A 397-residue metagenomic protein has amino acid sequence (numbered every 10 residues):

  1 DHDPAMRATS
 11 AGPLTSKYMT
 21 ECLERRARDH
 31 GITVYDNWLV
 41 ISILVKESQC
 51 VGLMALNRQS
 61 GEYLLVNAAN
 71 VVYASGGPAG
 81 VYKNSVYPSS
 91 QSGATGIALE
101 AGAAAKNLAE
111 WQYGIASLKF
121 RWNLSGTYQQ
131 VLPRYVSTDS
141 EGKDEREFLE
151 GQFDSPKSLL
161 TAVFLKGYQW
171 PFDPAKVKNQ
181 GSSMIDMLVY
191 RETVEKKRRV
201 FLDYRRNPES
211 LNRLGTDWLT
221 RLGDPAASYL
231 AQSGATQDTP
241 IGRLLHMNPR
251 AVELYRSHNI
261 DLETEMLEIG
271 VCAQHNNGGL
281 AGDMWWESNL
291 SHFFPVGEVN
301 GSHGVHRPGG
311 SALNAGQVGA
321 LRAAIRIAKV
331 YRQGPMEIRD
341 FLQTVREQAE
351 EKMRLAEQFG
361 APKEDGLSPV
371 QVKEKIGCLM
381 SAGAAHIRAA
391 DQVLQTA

Functional and structural regions predicted by a protein language model:
D1, I41-L44, Y113-R121, I269-N276 (+1 more regions): A glycine-rich phosphate-binding loop feature that marks nucleotide/adenosyl-phosphate handling sites
D1-E62, N67-A69, A74, S117-R121 (+4 more regions): Conserved redox-cofactor binding core of oxidoreductases
G31, Y35-N37, L108, L262-L267 (+1 more regions): Flexible, glycine/charged-enriched surface loops at secondary-structure junctions
Y35-N37, I41-C50, A55-L56, P240-N300: A glycine-rich dinucleotide-binding beta-alpha-beta segment and adjacent secondary-structure elements that constitute
N70-N123, G310-R326: Glycine-rich loop(s) and the adjacent beta-strand/alpha-helix scaffold that form part
A104-E253, R326-R332: An anion/pyrophosphate-binding glycine-rich loop and adjacent beta-alpha core in soluble alpha-beta enzymes
N289-A356: Catalytic phosphate/nucleotide-handling subdomain of diverse soluble enzymes
R332-A397: Long, amphipathic alpha-helical stalk/connector segments used for oligomerization, subunit docking, or mechanical
